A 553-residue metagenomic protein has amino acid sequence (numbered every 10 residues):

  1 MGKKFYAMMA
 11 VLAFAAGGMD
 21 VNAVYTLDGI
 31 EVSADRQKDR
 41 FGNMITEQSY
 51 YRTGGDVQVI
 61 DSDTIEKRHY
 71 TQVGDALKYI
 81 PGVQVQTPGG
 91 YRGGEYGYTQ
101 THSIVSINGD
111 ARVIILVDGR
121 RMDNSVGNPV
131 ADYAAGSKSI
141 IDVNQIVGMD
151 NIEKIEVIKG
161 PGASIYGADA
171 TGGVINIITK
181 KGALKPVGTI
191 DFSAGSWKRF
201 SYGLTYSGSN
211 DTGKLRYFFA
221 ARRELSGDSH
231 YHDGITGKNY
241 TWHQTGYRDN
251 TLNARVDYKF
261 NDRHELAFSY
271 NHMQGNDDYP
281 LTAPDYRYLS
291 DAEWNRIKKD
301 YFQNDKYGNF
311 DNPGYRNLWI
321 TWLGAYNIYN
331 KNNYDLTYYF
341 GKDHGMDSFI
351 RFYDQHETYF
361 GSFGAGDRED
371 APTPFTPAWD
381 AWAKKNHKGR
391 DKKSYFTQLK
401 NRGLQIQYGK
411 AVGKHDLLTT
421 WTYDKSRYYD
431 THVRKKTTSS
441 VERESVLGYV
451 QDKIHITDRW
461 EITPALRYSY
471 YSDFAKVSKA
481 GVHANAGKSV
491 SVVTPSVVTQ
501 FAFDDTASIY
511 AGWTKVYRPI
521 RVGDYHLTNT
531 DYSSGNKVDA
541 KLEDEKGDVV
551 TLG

Functional and structural regions predicted by a protein language model:
E31-R68, V130-A135: N-terminal periplasmic "start-of-domain" segments of outer-membrane beta-barrel proteins
G42, T46-Q48, G74-N124: Extracytoplasmic beta-strand/coil segments of soluble accessory domains associated with Gram-negative outer-membrane
V73-A76, S103-S106, L116, D142-Q145 (+4 more regions): N-terminal periplasmic accessory domains that precede and gate Gram-negative outer-membrane beta-barrel machines
I104, R120-K159: Short acidic/polar hinge/loop motifs at secondary-structure boundaries that mediate gating or recognition
L184-K185, S193, T205-Y326: Periplasmic-side early beta-strands and strand-to-turn transitions of outer-membrane beta-barrels
A194-S196, S209, K238-R248, L289 (+7 more regions): Replace "Gram-negative outer membrane beta-barrel proteins" with "bacterial and organellar outer membrane beta-barrel
K259-Q274, L318-A480, N485-A486, A502: Face-selective signature of the C-terminal outer-membrane beta-barrel domain
R427-Y429, S472-K479, G487, Q500-T551: Surface-exposed extracellular loop regions of Gram-negative outer-membrane beta-barrel proteins, predominantly
